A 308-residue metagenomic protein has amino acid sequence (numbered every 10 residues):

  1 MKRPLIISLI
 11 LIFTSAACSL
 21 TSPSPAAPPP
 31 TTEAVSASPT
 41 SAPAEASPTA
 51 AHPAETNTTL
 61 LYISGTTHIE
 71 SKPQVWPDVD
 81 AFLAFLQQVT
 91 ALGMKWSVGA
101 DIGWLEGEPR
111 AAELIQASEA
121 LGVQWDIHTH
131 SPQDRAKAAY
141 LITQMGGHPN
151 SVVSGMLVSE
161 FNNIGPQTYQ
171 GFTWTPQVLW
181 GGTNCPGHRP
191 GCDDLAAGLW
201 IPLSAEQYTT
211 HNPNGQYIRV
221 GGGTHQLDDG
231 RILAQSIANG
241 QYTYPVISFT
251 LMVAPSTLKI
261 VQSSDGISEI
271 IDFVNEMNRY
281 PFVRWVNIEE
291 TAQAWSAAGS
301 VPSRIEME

Functional and structural regions predicted by a protein language model:
M1-A16: Sec-dependent bacterial lipoprotein signal peptides
I10, C18-T56: Ser/Thr-rich, Proline-interspersed low-complexity disordered segments
C18, M307-E308: Short, solvent-exposed mixed-charge patches
A50-A117, Y244-Q293, G299: Active-site beta->alpha N-cap acidic-glycine motif
P77-F85, L105-S118, G198-Q207, D228-N239: Alpha-helical scaffolding within the catalytic cores of extracellular/periplasmic polymer-degrading hydrolases
L92-Q167, P176, T183-C185, S248-L258 (+2 more regions): Metal-dependent polysaccharide deacetylase catalytic core of the NodB/CE4 family, i.e., the active-site-bearing domain
Q144-S256, A297-I305: Active-site-adjacent pocket scaffolds in enzyme catalytic domains
